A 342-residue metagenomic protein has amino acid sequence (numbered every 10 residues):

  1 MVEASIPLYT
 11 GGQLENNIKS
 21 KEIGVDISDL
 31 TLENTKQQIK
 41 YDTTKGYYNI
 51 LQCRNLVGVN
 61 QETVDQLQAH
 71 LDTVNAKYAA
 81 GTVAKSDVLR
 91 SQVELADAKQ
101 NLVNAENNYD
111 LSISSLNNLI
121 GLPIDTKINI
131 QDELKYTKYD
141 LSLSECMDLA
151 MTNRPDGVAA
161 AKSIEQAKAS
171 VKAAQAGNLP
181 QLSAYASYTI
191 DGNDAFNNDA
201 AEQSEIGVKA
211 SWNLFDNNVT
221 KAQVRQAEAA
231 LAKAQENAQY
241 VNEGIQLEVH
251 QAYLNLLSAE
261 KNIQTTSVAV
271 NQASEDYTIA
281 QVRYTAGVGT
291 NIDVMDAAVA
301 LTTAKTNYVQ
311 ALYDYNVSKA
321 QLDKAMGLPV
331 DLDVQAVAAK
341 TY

Functional and structural regions predicted by a protein language model:
M1, K45, R90, Q203-E205 (+2 more regions): Transmembrane beta-barrel architecture of outer-membrane proteins
M1-I6, N129-L143, K172, Y185-V219 (+2 more regions): Small/polar, glycine/serine/threonine/aspartate-rich low-complexity segments that form flexible
S5-N34, V158, G177-S204, L214-R225 (+2 more regions): Small/polar (Gly/Ser/Thr/Ala-rich) solvent-exposed segments that form structured loops/beta-strands/short helices used
P7-L8, I124, I130-I164, N213-L214 (+4 more regions): Bacterial Sec-pathway N-terminal export signals of envelope proteins
T35, I39-G58, A69, A76 (+4 more regions): Amphipathic alpha-helical coiled-coil segments
K36-L149, N255, A259, A300-L301: Periplasmic alpha-helical coiled-coil/stalk elements that build and connect Gram-negative outer-membrane
A105, P155-D156, A311: Metallo-beta-lactamase
D314-Y342: Gram-negative outer-membrane assembly/targeting C-terminal domains
